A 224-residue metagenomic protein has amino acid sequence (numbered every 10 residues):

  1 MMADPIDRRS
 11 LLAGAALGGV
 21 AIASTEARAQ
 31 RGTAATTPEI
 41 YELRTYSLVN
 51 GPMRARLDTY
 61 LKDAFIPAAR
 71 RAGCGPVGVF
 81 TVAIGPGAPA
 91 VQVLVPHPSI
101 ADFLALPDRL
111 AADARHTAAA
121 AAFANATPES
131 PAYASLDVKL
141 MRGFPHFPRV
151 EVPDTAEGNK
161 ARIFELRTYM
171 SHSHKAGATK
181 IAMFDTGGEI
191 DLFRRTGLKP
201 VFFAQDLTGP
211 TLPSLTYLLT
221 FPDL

Functional and structural regions predicted by a protein language model:
M2-G18: N-terminal secretory signal peptides and thylakoid transit peptides that target proteins across membranes
D4, R31-E39, N159: Extreme N-terminus of proteins, especially the signal/transit-peptide cleavage junction and the first residues
G14-L17, G87, D108, K175 (+1 more regions): Sequence termini and other peripheral, non-core segments
R28-T36, I66-Q92, P98, G188-T216: Short, glycine- and small/hydrophobic-rich beta-strand elements in well-ordered beta-sheets
I40, P89, A134-D137, I163-E165 (+1 more regions): Residues that flank catalytic or metal-binding motifs in active/ligand-binding sites
Y46-L57, D63-R71, P76-E157, S171-S173 (+1 more regions): Hydrophobic, ordered structural segments
S47, G143-L224: Surface-exposed interaction/gating patches
